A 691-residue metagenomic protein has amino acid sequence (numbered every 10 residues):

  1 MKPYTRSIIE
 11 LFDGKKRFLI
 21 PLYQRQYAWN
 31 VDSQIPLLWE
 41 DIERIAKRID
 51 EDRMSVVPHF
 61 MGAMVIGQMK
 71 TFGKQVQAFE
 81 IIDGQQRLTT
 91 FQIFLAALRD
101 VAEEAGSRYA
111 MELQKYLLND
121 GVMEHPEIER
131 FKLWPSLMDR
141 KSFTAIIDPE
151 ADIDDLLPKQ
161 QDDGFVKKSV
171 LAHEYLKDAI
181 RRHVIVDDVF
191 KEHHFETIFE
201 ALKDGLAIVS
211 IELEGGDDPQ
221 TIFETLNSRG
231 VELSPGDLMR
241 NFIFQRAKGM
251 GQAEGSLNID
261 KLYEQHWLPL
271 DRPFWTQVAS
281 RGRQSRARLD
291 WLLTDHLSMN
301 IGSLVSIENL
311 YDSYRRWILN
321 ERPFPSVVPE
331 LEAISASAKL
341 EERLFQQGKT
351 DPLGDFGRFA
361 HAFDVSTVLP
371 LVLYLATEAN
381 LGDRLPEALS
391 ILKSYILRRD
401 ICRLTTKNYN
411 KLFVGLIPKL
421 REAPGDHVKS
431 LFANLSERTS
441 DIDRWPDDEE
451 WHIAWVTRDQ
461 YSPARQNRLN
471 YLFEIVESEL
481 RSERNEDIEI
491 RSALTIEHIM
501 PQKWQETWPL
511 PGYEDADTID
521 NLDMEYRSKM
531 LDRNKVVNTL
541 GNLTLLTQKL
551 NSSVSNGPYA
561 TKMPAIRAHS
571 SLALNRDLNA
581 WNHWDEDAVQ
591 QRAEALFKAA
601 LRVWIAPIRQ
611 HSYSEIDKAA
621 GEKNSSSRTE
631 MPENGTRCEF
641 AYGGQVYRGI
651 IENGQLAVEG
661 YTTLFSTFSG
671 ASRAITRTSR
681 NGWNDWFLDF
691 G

Functional and structural regions predicted by a protein language model:
K2-L304, N556-S614: Glycine- and hydrophobic-rich flexible loops that cap the catalytic core of alpha/beta enzyme folds
R44-Q77, S306, D426-L572: Betabetaalpha-Me/HNH-type nuclease active-site subdomain
V56, E80-R87, I198-K203, I211-D218 (+9 more regions): Secondary-structure capping and boundary motifs in well-ordered enzyme cores
L88-E104, Q220, P501-A516, S672-R677: Short active-site loop/helix that positions an aromatic residue
D188-F195, L202-A207, T350-F359, E378 (+4 more regions): Active-site-adjacent structural elements in folded domains
G236-M239, Q245-I475, W584-D587, V603-A606: A cross-family structural signal marking well-folded subdomains
Y409, H498, S571-L572, D577 (+1 more regions): Extended alpha-helical interface modules used as scaffolds for assembling large macromolecular complexes
L601-G691: Intrinsically disordered, charged low-complexity linkers and terminal tails that flank or connect structured domains
